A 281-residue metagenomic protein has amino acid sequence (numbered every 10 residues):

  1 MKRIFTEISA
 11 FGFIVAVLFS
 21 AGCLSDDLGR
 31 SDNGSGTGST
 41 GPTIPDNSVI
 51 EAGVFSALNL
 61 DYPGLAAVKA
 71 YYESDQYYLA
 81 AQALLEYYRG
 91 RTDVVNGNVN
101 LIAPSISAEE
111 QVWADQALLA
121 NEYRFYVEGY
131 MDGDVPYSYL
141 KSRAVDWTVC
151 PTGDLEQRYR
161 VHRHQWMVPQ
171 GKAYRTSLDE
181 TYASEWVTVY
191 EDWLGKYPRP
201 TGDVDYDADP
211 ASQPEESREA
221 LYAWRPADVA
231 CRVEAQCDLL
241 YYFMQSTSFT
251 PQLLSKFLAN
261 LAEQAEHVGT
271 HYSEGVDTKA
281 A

Functional and structural regions predicted by a protein language model:
M1-F11: Bacterial N-terminal signal peptides that target proteins for export
A10-G12, A21-G22: Secretory targeting signatures
V15, L79, R91, V95 (+2 more regions): Short secondary-structure junctions and interdomain/linker hinges
V17-P45: Bacterial Sec-dependent N-terminal signal peptides
G38-M131: Extreme N-terminal leader/anchor segments
A80, I106, L118-L119, S138-L140 (+3 more regions): Intrinsically disordered, low-complexity regions enriched in Ser/Pro/Gly/Gln/His and often acidic
Y126-T148, R160: Short alpha-helical hairpin
R143, G153-A281: Aromatic-lined, polymer-binding surfaces characteristic of secreted/periplasmic polysaccharide-degrading enzymes
